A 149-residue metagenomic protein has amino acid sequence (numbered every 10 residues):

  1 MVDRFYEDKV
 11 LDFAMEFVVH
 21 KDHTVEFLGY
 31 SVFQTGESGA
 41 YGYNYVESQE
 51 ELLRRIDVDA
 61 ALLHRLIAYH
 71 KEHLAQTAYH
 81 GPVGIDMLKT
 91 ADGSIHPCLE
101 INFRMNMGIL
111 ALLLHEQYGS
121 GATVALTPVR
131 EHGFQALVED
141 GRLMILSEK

Functional and structural regions predicted by a protein language model:
M1-D3, Y69-H73: Short secondary-structure boundary micro-motifs
M1-G39, L88-P97: Phosphate-binding site of ATP-dependent enzymes
V2, M87, I101, M144-K149: Short beta-strand element of the conserved SAM-dependent methyltransferase core
Y6-D8, Q76-A78, A136: Sterically constrained small-residue positions within well-ordered secondary structures of folded domains
F17-K71, A78, N102-V129: ATP-dependent carboxylate/phosphate-activation module, predominantly the ATP-grasp catalytic core and closely related
L74-M107: Conserved metal-phosphate-binding beta-hairpin within the catalytic cores of diverse ATP-dependent phosphoryl-transfer
S120-K149: Peripheral (often C-terminal) accessory segments that flank ATP-dependent C-N-forming ligase machineries
